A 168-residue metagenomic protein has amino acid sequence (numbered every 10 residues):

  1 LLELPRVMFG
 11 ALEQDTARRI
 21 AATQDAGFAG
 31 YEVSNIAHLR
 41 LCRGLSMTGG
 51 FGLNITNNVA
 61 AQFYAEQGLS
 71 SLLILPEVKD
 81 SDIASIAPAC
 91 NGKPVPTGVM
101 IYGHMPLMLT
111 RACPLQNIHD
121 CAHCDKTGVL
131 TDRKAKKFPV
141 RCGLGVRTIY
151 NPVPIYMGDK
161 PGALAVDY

Functional and structural regions predicted by a protein language model:
L1-Y168: Active-site pocket-lining/capping segments in soluble small-molecule metabolic enzymes
